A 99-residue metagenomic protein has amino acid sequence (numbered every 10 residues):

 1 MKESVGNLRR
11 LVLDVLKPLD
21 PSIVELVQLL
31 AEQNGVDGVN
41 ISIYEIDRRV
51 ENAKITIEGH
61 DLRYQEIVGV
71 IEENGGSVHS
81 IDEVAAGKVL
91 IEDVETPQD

Functional and structural regions predicted by a protein language model:
M1-D99: Long, contiguous binding/interaction regions
